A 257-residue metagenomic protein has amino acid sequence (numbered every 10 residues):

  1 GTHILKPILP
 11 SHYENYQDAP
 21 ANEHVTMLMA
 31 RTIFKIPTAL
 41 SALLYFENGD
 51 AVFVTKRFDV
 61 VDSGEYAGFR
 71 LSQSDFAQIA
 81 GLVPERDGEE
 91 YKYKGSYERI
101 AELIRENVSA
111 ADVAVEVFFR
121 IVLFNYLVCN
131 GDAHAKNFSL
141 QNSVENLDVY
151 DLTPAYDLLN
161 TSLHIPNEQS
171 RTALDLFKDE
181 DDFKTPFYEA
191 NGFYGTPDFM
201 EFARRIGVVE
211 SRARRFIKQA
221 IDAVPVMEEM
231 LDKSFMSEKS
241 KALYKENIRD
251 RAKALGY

Functional and structural regions predicted by a protein language model:
G1-G88: Conserved ATP-binding subdomain of kinase catalytic cores across diverse folds
Q17-F34, Y93-N167: Conserved kinase catalytic-core segment
M29-A30, F202-I206, M230: Residues within well-ordered alpha helices
L40, I206-Q219: Short, surface-exposed acidic
Y45-A51, N137-S143, A220: A glycine-rich phosphate-binding loop feature that marks nucleotide/adenosyl-phosphate handling sites
D75-E98, N142-E210: Catalytic-core segments of enzymes that bind and process phosphorylated/nucleotide-bearing substrates
E106, V113, N146-L152, I221-Y257: Regulatory N- and C-terminal appendages and interdomain linkers associated with kinase/kinase-like NTP transferase
F118-V122, I217, M230: Short alpha-helical scaffolding segments that buttress acidic/His motifs in well-ordered protein cores
